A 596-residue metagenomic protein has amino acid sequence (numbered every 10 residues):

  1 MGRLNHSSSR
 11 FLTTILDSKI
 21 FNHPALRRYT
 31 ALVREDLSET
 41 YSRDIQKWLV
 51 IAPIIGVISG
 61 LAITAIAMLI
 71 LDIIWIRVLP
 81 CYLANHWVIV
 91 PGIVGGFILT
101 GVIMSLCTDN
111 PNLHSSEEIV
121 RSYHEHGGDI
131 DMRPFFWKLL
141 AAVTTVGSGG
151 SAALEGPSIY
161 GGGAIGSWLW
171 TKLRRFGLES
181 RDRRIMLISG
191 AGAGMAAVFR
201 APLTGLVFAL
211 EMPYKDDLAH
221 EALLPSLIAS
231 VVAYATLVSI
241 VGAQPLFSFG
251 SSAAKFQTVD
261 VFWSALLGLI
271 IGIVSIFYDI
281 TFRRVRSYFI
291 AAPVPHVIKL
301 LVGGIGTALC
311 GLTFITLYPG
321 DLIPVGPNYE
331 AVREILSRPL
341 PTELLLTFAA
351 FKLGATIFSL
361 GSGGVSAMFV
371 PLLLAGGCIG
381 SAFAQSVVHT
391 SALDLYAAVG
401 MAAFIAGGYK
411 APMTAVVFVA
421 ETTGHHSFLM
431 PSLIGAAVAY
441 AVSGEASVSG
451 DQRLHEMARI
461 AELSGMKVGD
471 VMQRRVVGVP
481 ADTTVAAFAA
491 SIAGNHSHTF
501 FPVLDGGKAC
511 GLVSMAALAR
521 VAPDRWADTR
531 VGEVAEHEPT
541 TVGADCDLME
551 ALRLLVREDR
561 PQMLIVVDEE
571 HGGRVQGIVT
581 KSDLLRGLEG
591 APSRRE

Functional and structural regions predicted by a protein language model:
M1-R475, P480-G494, H498-C510, A591-P592: Alpha-helical transmembrane segments and immediately membrane-proximal extracytoplasmic
V417, C510-L518, Q576-L584: Short hydrophobic beta-strand motif reused across regulatory alpha/beta modules
G469-M472, G532, P539: Structured cytosolic regulatory/catalytic domains appended to multi-pass membrane proteins
V479-S497, V503-D505, A522, T541-E569 (+1 more regions): The conserved cystathionine-beta-synthase
T483, V513, T529, C546 (+1 more regions): Short beta-to-alpha loop/turn elements within the nucleotide-binding domains of ABC transporters
L518-A519, P523-G532: Cytosolic, membrane-proximal regulatory domains of ion/volume homeostasis and mechanosensation machinery
G532-A535, L552-R553: A membrane-cytosol interface segment of integral membrane proteins
E570-R574: Short, solvent-exposed loop/turn segments that connect beta-strands within catalytic domains and beta-strand-rich
